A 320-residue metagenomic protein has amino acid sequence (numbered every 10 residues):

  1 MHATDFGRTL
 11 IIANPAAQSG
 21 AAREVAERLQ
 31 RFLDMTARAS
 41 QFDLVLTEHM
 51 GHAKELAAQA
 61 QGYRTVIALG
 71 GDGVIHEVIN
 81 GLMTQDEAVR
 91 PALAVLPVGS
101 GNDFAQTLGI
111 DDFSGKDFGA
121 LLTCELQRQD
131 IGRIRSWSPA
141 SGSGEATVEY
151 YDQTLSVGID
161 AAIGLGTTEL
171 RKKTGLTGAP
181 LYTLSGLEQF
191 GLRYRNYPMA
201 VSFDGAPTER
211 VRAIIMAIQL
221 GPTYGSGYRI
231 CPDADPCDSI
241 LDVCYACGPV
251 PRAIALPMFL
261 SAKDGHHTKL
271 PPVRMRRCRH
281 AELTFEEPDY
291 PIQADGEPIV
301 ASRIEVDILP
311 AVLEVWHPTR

Functional and structural regions predicted by a protein language model:
M1-L69, H76, K116: ATP/NTP phosphate-donor binding region
R23-V25, I79-L82, Q106-L108, R229-I230: Short amphipathic alpha-helical segments
T47, T84-I214: Catalytic core of DAGKc-family lipid kinases
A53, G73-V78, D103-F104, Q129: Short glycine/serine/threonine-rich phosphate/pyrophosphate-binding segments that cradle anionic phosphate groups
V74-A88: Short Gly/Thr/Asp-enriched flexible loops that form oxyanion-binding sites at enzyme active sites
S156, D160, A217-C231, P298: Glycine-rich phosphate/pyrophosphate-binding beta-alpha loops
F203-R210, R229-R320: ATP/nucleoside-binding phosphotransfer catalytic cores, i.e., glycine-rich phosphate-binding loops
